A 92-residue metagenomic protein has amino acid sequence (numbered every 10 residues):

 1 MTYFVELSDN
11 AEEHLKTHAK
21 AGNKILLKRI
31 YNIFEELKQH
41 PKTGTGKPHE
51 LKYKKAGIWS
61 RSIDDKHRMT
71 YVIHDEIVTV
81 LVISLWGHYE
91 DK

Functional and structural regions predicted by a protein language model:
M1-E6, E12-L27, W59-K92: Enriched for short, Lys/Arg-rich terminal
K24-K38: PIN-domain endoribonuclease scaffold, especially VapC-family toxins
E35-S62: A short, surface-exposed loop/turn module that caps and links secondary-structure elements
